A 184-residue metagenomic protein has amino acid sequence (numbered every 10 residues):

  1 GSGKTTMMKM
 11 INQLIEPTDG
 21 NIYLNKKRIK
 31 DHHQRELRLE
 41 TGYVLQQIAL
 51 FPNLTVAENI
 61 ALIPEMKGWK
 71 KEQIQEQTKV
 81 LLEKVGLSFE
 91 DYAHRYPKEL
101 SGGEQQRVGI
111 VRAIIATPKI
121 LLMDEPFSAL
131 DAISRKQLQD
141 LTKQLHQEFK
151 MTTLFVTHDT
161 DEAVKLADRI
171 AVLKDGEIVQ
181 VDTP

Functional and structural regions predicted by a protein language model:
N12: Helix-to-loop junction immediately C-terminal to a conserved catalytic motif
E65, E72-D91, Q144: Conserved ABC ATPase "signature" region
R95-L100, E104: Conserved ABC ATPase signature
T117: Conserved catalytic motifs of ABC-family nucleotide-binding domains
L121-D124: Catalytic Walker B motif of ABC-type/P-loop ATPase nucleotide-binding domains
V181-D182: ABC ATPase "signature
